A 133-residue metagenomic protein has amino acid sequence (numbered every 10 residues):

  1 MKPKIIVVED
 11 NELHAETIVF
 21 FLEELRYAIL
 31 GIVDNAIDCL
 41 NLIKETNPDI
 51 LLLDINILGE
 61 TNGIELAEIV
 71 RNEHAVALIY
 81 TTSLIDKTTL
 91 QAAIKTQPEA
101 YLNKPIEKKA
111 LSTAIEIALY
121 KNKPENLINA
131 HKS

Functional and structural regions predicted by a protein language model:
N11-G31, A36: Two-component/phosphorelay signaling modules centered on CheY-like receiver
N35, T61-E65: Acidic catalytic/metal-coordinating carboxylates
D38-L40: Short alpha-helical segment
D54-I55: Active-site residues of response regulator receiver
I64-V76: Short amphipathic alpha-helix used as the core "switch/output" element in two-component signaling
E65, I85-N103: Alpha4 helix (beta4-alpha4-beta5 surface) of REC/receiver domains from two-component response regulators
T81-T82: Hydrophobic/aromatic residues positioned on beta-strands within the core alpha/beta folds
T88, I106-E116, K123, L127: C-terminal output helix
